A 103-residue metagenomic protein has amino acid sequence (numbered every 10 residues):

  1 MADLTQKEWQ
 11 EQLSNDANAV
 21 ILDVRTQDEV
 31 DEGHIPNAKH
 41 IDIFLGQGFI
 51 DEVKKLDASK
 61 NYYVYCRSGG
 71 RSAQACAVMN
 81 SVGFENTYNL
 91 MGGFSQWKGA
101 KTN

Functional and structural regions predicted by a protein language model:
M1-V20, Q27-N61, G70-N103: Rhodanese-like catalytic fold shared by cysteine-dependent sulfurtransferases and DSP/PTP-type phosphatases
Y65: Short, surface-exposed ligand- or partner-binding patches at beta-edge/loop junctions that are enriched in aromatics
